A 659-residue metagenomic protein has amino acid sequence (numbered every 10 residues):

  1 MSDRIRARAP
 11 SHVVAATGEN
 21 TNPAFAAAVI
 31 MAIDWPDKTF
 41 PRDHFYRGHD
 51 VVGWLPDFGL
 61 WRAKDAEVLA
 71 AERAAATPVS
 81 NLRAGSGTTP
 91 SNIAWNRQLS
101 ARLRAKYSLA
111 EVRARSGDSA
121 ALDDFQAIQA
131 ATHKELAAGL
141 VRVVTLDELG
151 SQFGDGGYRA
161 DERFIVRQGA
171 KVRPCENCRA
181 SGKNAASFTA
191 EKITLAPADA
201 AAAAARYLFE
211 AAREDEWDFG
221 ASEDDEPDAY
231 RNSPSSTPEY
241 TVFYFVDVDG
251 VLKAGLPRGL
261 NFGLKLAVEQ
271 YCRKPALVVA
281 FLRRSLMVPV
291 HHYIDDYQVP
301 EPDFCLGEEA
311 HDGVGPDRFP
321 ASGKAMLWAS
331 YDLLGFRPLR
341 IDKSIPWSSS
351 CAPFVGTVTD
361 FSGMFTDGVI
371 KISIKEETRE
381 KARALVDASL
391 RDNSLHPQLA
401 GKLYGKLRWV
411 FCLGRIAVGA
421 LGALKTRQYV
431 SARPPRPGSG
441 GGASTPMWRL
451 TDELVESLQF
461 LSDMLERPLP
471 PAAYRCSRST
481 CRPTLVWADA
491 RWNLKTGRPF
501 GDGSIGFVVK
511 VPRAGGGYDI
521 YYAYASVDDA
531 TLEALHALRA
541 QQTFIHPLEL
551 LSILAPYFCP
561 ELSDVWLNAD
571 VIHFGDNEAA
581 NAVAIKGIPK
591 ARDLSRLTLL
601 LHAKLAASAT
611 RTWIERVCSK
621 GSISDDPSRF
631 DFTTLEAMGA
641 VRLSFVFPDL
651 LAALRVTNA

Functional and structural regions predicted by a protein language model:
M1-I193, I416-V455: Reverse-transcribing Pol proteins
G117-E269, R273, D317, S330 (+1 more regions): Catalytic-core region of right-hand nucleic acid polymerases
D161-R163, E176, A221-P227, G356 (+1 more regions): Two-metal-ion RNase H-like nuclease active-site motif
E223, L286-H291, P300-A384, Y404 (+3 more regions): Polymerase palm active-site segment centered on the conserved acidic dipeptide of motif C
V251-L277, A388, K510-L551, A579 (+1 more regions): A short, polar/acidic, helix/strand-boundary loop motif
V268-G315, F319-L327, P556-H573: Active-site palm subdomain of RNA-directed nucleic acid polymerases
S349-S477, D625: C-terminal reverse transcriptase regions that engage the nucleic-acid substrate
K402, Q542, P547, C559-A659: RNase H-like nuclease module associated with reverse transcription
